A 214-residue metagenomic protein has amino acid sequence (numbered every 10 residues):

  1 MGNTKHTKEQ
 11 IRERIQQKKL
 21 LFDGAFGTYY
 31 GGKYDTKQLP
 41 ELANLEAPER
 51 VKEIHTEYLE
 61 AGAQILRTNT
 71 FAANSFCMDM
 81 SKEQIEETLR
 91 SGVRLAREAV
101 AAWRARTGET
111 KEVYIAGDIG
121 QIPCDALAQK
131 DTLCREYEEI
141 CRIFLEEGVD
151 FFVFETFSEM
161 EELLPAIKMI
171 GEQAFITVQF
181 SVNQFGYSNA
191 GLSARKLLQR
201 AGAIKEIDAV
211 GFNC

Functional and structural regions predicted by a protein language model:
M1-C214: Domain-level signal for soluble alpha/beta catalytic cores
